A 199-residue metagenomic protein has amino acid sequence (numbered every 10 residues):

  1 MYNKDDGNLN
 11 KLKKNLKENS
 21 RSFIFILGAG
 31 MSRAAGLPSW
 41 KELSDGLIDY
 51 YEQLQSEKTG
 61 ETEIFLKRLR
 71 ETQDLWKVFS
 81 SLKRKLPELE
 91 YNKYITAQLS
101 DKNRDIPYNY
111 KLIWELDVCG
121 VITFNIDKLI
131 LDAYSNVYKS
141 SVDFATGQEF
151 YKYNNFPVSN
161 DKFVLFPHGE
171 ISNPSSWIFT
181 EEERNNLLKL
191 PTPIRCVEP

Functional and structural regions predicted by a protein language model:
M1-P199: Conserved catalytic-core helix/loop/strand module for nucleotide-ribose chemistry
